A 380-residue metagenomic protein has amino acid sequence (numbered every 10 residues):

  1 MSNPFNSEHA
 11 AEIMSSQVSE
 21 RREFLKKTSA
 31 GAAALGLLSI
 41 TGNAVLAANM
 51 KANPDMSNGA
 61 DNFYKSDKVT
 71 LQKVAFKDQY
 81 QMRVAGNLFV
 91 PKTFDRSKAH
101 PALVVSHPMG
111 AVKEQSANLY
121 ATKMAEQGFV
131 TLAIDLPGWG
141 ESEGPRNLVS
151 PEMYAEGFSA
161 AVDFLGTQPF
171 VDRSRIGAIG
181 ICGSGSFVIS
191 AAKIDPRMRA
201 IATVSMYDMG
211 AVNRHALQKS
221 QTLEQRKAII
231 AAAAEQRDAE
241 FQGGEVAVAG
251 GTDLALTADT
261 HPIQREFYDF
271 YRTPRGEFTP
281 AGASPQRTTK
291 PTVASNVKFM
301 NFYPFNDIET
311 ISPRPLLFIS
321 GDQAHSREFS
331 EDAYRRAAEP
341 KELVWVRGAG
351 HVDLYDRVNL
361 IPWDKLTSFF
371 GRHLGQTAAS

Functional and structural regions predicted by a protein language model:
M1-E23: N-terminal secretory signal peptides
L25-L46: N-terminal export signals
N53-K98: N-terminal cap/lid segment of alpha/beta-hydrolase-fold proteins
G110-T122, L136: The serine-hydrolase catalytic nucleophile loop
M124-E141: Conserved alpha/beta-hydrolase
V149-P169: Alpha/beta-hydrolase active-site loop
I189-T273: Alpha/beta-hydrolase-fold enzymes
F318-S320: Short beta-strand/loop motif that positions the catalytic acidic residue of the alpha/beta-hydrolase fold
